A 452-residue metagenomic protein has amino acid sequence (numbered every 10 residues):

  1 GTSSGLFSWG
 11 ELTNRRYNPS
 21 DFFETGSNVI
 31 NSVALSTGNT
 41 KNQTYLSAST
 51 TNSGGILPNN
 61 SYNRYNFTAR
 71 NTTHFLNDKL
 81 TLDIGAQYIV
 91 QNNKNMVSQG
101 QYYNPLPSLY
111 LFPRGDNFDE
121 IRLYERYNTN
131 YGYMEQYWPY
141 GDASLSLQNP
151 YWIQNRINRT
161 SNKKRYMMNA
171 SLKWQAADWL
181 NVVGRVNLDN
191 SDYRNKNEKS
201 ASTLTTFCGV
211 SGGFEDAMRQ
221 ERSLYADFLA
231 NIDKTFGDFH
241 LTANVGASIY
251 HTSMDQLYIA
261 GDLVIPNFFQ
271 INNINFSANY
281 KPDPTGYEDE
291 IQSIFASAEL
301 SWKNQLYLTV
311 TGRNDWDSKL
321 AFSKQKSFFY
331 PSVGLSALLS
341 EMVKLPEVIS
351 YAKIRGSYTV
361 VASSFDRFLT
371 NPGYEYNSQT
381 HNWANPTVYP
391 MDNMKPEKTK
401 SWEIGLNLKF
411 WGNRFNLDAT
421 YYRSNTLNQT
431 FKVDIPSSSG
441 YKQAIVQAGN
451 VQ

Functional and structural regions predicted by a protein language model:
G1-N14, I56-N60, N66, R70-R165 (+6 more regions): Surface-exposed loop/interface segments of Gram-negative outer-membrane beta-barrel transport/assembly proteins
R16-G26: Periplasmic N-terminal accessory/gating domains of Gram-negative outer-membrane beta-barrel systems
F22, I30-N52, I56, T68-H74 (+3 more regions): Predominantly transmembrane beta-strands of Gram-negative outer membrane beta-barrel pores used for transport
S27, N31-T37, Q292-W302: Structured alpha-helical segments in the cores of large, soluble enzyme domains
A48-G54, L308-S318, L339, G356: Transmembrane beta-strand segments that form the barrel wall of outer-membrane beta-barrel proteins
L76-N77, Q175-A177, K303: Residue-level recognition of beta-strand termini and adjacent short loop/turns
T311, D315-W316, G334, E403-N407: Alpha-helical hinge/cap motifs
